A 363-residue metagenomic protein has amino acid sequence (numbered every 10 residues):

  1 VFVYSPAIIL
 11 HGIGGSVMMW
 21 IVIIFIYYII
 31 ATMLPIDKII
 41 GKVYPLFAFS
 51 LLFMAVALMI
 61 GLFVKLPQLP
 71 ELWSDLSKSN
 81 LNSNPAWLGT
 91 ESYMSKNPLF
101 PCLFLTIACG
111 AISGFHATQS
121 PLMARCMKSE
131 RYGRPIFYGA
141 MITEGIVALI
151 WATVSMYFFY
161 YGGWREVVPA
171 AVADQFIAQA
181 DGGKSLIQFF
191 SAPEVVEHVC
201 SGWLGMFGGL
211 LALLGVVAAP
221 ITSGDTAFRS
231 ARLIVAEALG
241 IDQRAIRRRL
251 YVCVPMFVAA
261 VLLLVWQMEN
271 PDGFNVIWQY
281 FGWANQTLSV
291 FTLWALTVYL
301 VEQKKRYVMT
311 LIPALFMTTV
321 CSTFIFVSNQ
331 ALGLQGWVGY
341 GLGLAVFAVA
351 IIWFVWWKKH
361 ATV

Functional and structural regions predicted by a protein language model:
V1, L105-M127, W151, A192 (+1 more regions): Membrane-helix boundary/coupling elements in multi-pass transport proteins
V1-M19, P121-G145, Q175-G182, V195-V196 (+1 more regions): Helix-loop-helix connectors at the membrane interface of multi-pass transporters/channels
V1-V22, Y27-T32, L51-L88, Y299-K304 (+1 more regions): Hydrophobic alpha-helical segments and their helix-loop junctions in multi-pass secondary transporters
G12-F25, P101-C109, V217, G224 (+1 more regions): Structural signature of hydrophobic alpha-helical transmembrane segments
I13, V17, I36, I40 (+6 more regions): C-terminal membrane-solvent junction of multi-pass transporters and transport-like membrane proteins
G15-V22, G139-L149, M156, G183 (+4 more regions): Loop-to-transmembrane helix boundary motifs in multi-pass membrane proteins
I23-A31, A48-L66, S113, R131-W164 (+1 more regions): Selective recognition of specific alpha-helical transmembrane segments in multi-pass small-molecule
L62-N84, G139-H198, M268-D272: Extracellular/periplasmic helix-exit of transmembrane alpha-helices
